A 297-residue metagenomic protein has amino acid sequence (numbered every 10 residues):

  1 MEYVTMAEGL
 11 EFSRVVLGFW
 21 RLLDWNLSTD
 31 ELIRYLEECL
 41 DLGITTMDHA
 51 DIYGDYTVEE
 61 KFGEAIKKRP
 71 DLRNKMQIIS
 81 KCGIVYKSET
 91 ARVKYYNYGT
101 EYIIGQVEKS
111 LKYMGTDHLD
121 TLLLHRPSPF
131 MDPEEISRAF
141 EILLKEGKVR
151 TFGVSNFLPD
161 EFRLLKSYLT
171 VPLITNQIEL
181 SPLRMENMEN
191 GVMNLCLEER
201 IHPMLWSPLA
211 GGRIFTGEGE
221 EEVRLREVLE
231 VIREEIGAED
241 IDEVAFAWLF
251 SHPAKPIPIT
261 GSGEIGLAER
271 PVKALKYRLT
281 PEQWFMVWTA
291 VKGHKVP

Functional and structural regions predicted by a protein language model:
M1-M76, K145, V296: N-terminal binding-site loop/beta-alpha segment at the start of enzyme catalytic domains that lines or forms
Y3, P127-P297: Beta/alpha (TIM)-barrel catalytic core signal, keyed to glycine-rich beta->alpha loops juxtaposed to Asp/Glu that bind
L10-V15, G43-T45, L72-M76, T116-D120 (+4 more regions): Short, well-ordered coil/turn segments that N-cap beta-strands
F19-D30, E89-E101: Active-site mouth loops of central-metabolism enzymes
R21, V85-V93, G212-T216, L267: A short acidic, helix-capping loop that chelates divalent metal ions and anchors anionic groups
Y35, T100-L111, V228: Short, well-ordered amphipathic alpha-helical segments that serve as non-catalytic structural scaffolds within diverse
R73-Y98: Structural motif corresponding to the early beta-alpha repeats
L111-F130: Active-site groove signature of glycoside hydrolases
